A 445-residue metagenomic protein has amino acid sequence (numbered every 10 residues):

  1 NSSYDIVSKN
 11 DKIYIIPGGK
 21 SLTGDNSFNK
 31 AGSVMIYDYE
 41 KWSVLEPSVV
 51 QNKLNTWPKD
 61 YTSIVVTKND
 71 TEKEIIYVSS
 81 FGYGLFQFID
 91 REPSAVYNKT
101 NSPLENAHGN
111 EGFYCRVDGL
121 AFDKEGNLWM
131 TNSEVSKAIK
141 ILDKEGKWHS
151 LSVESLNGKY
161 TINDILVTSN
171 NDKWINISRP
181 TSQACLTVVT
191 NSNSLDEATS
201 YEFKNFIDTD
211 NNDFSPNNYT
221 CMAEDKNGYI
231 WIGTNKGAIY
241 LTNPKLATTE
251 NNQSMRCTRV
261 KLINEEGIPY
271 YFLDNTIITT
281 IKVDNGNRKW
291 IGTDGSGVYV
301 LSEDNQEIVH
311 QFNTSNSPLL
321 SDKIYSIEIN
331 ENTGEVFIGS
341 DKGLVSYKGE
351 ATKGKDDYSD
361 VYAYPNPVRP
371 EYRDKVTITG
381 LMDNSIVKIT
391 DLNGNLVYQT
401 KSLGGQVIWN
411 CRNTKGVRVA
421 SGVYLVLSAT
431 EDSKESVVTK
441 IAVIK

Functional and structural regions predicted by a protein language model:
N1-D11, G18-S21, Q51-T71, S102-E125 (+6 more regions): Short coil-to-beta transitions that initiate beta-strands within beta-rich domains
I13-I16, K73-V78, N127-T131, D172-N176 (+3 more regions): Conserved beta-propeller blade signature
I15-G32, Y83-F86, V135-K137, S178-T187 (+1 more regions): Short, conserved, GDST-rich strand-edge loop motifs in beta-rich repeat architectures
Y39-S43, I89-V96, E145-W148, V188-A198 (+3 more regions): Short loop/turn segments immediately following beta-strands, especially the blade-tip and inter-blade linker loops
D356-K388, Q406-W409: Glycine-centered coil/turn sites that cap beta-strands in beta-rich domains
I386-V397, Y424: Short, glycine-anchored, charge-dense loop/turn motifs used at functional sites
V397-V419, T430-K434: Glycine-centered tight-turn motifs at strand-turn-strand junctions
L425-K445: C-terminal tail/sorting-segment detector
